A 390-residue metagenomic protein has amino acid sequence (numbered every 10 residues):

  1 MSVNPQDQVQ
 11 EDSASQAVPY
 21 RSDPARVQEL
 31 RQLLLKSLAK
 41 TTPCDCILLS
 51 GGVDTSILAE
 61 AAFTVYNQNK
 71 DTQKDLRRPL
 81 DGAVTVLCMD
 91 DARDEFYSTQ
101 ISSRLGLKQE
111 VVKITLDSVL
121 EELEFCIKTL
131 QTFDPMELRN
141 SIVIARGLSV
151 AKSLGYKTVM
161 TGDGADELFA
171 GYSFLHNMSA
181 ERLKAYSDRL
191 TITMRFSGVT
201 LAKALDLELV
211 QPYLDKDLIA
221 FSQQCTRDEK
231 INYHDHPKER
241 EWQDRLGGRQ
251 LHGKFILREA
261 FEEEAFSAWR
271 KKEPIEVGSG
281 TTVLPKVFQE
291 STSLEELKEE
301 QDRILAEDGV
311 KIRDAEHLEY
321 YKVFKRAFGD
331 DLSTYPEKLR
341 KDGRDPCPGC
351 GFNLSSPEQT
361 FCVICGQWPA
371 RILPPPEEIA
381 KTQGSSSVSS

Functional and structural regions predicted by a protein language model:
M1-A17, R21, L35-K36, I144: N-terminal glutamine amidotransferase
Q6, V159, G164-K184, R189-V310 (+2 more regions): Mid-to-C-terminal catalytic subdomains of enzymes that bind/position adenosyl phosphate moieties or nucleic-acid
V9, L80-V84, M89-L130, T158-L168 (+1 more regions): A conserved beta-strand->alpha-helix junction
Q16-Y20, K40, C44-L105: ATP-dependent adenylation/pyrophosphate-handling site
A25-I47, S149-Y156, A327, D331-K338: Phosphate/ATP-binding catalytic cores across multiple sugar-kinase/actin-like superfamilies, primarily ASKHA
R26, L30, L58, D94 (+7 more regions): Hydrophobic (often cysteine-bearing) scaffold residues that line and stabilize catalytic clefts of nucleotide/cofactor
L33-L38, D45, I57-A62, I101 (+4 more regions): Structural preference for long, well-ordered alpha-helical segments in enzyme cores
M136-K152: A conserved donor-nucleotide-binding helix/loop in the catalytic core of Leloir-type glycosyltransferases
